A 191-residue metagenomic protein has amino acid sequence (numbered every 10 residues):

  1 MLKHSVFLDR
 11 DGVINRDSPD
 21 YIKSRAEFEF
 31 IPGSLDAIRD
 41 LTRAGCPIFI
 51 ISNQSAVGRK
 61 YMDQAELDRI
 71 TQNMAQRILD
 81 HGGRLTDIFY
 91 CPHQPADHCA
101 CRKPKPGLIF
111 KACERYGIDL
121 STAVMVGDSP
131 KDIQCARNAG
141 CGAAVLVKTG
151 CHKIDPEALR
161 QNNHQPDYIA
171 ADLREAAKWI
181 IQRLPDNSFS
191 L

Functional and structural regions predicted by a protein language model:
M1-F49: Active-site neighborhood of HAD-like aspartate-dependent phosphohydrolases
R25-E29, M62-R69, K103-P104: Alpha-helix N-cap and loop-to-helix initiation/capping positions
S34, I38-M74, R84-D97, A136: Substrate-recognition element of Asp-dependent hydrolases with the DxDx(T/V) motif
M74-L79, C113: Conserved hydrophobic residues forming the short capping helix/wall of the S-adenosyl-L-methionine
L79-R84, G117, N162: Short helix-capping segments at alpha-helix termini
K103-I133: Conserved Lys-Pro-Asp/Glu-containing loop-to-beta segment of HAD-superfamily phosphomonoesterases, centered on
M125-Y168: Acidic, Mg2+-coordinating phosphoryl-transfer loop and its flanking beta/alpha structural elements, shared across
